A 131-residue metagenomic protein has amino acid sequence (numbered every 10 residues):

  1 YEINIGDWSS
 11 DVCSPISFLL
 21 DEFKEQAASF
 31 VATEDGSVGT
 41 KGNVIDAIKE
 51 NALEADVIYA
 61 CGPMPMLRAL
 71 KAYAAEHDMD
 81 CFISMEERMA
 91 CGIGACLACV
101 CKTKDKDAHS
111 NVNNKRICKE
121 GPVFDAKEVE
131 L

Functional and structural regions predicted by a protein language model:
Y1-V12: Single conserved hydrophobic/aromatic residue that forms the stacking wall/gate of nucleotide- or nucleobase-binding
P15-L131: Reductase modules of NAD(P)H-dependent flavoproteins
